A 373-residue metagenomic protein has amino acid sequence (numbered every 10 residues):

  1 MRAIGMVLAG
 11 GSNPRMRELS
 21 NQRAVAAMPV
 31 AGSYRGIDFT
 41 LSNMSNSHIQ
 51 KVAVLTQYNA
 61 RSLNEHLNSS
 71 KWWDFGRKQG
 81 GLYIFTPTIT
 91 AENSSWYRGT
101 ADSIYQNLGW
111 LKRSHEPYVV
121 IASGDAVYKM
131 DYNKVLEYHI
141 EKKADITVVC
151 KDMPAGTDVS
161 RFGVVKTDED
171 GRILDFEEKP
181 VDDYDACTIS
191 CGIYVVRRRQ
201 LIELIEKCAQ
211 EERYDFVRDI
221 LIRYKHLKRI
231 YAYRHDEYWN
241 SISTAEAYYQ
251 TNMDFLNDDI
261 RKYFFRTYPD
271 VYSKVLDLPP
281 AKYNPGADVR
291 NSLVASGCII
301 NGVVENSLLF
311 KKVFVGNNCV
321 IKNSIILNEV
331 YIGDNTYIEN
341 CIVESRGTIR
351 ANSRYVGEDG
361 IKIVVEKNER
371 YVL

Functional and structural regions predicted by a protein language model:
M1-F255, V364-V365: Unchanged
M1-I4, R199, K207-L373: Left-handed beta-helix
